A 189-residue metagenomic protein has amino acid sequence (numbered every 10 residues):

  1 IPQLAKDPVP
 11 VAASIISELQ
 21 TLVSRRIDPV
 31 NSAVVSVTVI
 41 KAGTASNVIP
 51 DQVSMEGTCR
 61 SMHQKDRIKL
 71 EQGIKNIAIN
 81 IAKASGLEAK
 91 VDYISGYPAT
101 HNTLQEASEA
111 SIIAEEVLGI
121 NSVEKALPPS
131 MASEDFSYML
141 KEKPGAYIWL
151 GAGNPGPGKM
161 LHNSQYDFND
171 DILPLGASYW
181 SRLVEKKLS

Functional and structural regions predicted by a protein language model:
I1-N102, P129-M131, S137: Midchain, well-structured core segments that form catalytic/ion-binding scaffolds
K6, L104, D171-P174: Soluble non-cytosolic domains of exported or imported proteins
V11, T21-R25, N76, I120 (+1 more regions): His/Asp/Glu-rich mid-to-C-terminal helical/loop segments that flank catalytic regions of hydrolases
V35, T44, D92-S95, A126 (+3 more regions): Residue-level signal for pocket-adjacent positions within structured domains
V48-Q52, K143, L161: Short, solvent-exposed loop/turn segments at the edges of secondary structure
G57, A110, W180: Residue-level signal for inorganic ion chemistry
L104, S111-E116, N121-I148, A152-G153: Acidic/histidine-rich
